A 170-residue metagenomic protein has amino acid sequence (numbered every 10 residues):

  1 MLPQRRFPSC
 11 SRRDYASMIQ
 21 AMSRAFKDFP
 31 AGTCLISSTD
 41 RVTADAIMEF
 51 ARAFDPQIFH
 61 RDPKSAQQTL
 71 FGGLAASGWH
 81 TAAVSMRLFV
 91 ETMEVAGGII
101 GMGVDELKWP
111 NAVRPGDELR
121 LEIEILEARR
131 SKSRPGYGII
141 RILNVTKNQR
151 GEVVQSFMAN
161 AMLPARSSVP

Functional and structural regions predicted by a protein language model:
R13-D14, T39: Intrinsic disorder/low-complexity signal
I19-G103, R166-P170: Hot-dog-fold acyl-thioester-processing enzymes
A21-A31, W109, V113-P170: HotDog/MaoC-like acyl-thioester-processing domains
D105-L107: Conserved interaction-surface patches within small, structured recognition/assembly domains
